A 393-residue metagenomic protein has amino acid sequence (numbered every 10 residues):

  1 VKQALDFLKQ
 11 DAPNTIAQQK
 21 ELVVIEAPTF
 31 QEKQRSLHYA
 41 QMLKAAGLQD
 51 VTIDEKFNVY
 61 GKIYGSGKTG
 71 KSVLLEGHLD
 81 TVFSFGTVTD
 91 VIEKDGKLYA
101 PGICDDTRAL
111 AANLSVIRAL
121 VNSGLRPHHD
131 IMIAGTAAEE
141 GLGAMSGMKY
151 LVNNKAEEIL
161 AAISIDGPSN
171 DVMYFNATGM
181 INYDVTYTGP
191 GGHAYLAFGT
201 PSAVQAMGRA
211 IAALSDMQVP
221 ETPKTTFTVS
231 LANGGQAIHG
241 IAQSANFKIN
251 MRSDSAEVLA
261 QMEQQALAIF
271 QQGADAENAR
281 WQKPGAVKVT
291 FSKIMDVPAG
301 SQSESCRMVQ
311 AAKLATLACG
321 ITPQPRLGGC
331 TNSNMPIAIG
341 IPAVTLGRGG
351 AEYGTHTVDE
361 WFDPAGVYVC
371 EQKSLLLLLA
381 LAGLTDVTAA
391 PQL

Functional and structural regions predicted by a protein language model:
V1-Q3, A203-L393: Metal-dependent amide/peptide-bond hydrolase catalytic core, centered on the "pita-bread" metallohydrolase fold
K2-Y99: Acidic/His- and Gly-rich active-site-bordering loop/insert found across diverse amide/peptide-bond hydrolases
L75, K94-L142, Y183-Y187, L196-Q218 (+3 more regions): Alpha-helical metal-binding/catalytic segments enriched in His/Glu/Asp
G77-V82, P168-N170, A177-M180, A232-G235 (+1 more regions): Short glycine-enriched loops at secondary-structure junctions
L79-E93, I159, N176-T186, K313-L314 (+1 more regions): Acidic-glycine-rich active-site phosphate/pyrophosphate-binding loop
L79-T81, K97, A134-L142, I165-S169 (+2 more regions): Acidic, glycine-rich active-site loops and adjacent beta-strand->loop/helix elements that engage anionic groups
F83, L125, Y174-M180, I238-Q243 (+1 more regions): Short glycine/proline-enriched loop/turn "hinge" motifs that connect secondary-structure elements and lie
G102, D106-T178, A382, D386-Q392: Acidic/histidine-rich catalytic neighborhood of metal-dependent amide-processing enzymes
